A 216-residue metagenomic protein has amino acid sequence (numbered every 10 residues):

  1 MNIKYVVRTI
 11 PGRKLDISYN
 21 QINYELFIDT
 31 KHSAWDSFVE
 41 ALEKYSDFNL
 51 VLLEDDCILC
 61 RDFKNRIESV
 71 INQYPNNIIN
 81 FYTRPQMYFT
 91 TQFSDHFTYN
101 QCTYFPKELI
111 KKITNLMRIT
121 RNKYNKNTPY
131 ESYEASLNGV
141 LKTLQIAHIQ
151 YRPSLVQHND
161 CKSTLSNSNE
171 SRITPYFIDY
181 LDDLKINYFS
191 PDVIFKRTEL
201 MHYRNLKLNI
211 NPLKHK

Functional and structural regions predicted by a protein language model:
M1-L53, C57-K216: Peripheral/terminal regions associated with large enzymatic or DNA-binding modules
